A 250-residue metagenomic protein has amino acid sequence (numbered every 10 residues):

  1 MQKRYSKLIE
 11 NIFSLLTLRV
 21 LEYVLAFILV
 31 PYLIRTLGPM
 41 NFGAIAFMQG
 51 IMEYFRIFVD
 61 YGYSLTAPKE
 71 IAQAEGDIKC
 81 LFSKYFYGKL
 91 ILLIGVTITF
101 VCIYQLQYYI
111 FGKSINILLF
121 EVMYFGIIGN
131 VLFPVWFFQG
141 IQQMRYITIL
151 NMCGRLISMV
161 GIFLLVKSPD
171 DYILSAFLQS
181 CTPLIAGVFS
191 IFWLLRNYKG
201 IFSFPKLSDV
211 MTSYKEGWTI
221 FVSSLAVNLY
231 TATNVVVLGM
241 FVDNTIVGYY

Functional and structural regions predicted by a protein language model:
M1-R4, L8, R145, Y172-A176 (+1 more regions): Interhelical loop/hinge segments that connect adjacent transmembrane helices in multipass membrane
Y5, E70, I127-L150: Membrane-interface junctions at transmembrane-helix termini in multi-pass inner-membrane proteins
S6-S64, M159, T219-T245: Signature of the first transmembrane helix
E10-E22, M48, I57-Q105: Membrane-water interface segments that mark the loop-to-transmembrane alpha-helix transition
R19, Y23, G50-E53, L93 (+4 more regions): Residue-level recognition of pore/gate-forming positions within transmembrane alpha-helices of multi-pass
T36-P39, K113, G140-I141, S168-P169 (+1 more regions): Helix-loop interface residues and adjacent transmembrane-helix termini in multi-pass membrane transporters, primarily
F47, I117, E121-Y124, T148-R196 (+1 more regions): Hydrophobic alpha-helical transmembrane segments
Y54, I94, F111-F137, L184-I185: Alpha-helical transmembrane segments of multi-pass membrane proteins
